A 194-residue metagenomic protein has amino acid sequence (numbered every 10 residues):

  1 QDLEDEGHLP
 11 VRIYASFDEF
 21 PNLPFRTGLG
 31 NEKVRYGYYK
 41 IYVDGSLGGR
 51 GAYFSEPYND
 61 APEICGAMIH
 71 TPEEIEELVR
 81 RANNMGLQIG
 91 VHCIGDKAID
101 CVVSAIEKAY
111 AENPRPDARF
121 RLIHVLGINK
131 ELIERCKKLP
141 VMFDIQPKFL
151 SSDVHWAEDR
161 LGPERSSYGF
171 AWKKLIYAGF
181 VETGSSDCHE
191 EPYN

Functional and structural regions predicted by a protein language model:
Q1-V34, T71-P72, R80, C93-R115 (+1 more regions): Active-site loop-helix segments enriched in His/Asp/Glu that coordinate and activate a nucleophilic water at divalent
V11-D18, G37-V43, I89-V91, F120-I123 (+2 more regions): Hydrophobic faces of well-ordered beta-strands that scaffold small-molecule active sites in alpha/beta enzyme cores
D18-R80, I123-V125: Active-site gating/metal-coordination segments in enzymes
E32-K33, A109, R135-D144, A178-V181: Glycine-enriched alpha-helix->loop->beta-strand junction motifs that scaffold or abut catalytic
S46-M68, A109-D117, M142-F143, P147-R165: Active-site gating loops and adjacent loop-to-helix segments of metal-dependent hydrolytic enzymes
L47-R50, L87-K97, I145-P147, L175-N194: Short acidic/histidine-rich active-site segments
I99-E107, E134, D153-R160, C188-N194: Histidine/acidic-residue-rich catalytic or RNA/ligand-binding cores of hydrolases and nuclease-related proteins
R119-F120, K130, S152-D153, A157-E182 (+1 more regions): C-terminal helical cap
